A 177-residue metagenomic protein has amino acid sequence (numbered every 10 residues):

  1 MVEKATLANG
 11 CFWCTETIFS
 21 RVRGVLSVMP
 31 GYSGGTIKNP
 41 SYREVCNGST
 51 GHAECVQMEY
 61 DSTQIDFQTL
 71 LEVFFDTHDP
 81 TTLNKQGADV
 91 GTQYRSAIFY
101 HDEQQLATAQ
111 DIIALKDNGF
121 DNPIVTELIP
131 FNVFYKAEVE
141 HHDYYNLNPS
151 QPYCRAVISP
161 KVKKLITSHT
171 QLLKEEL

Functional and structural regions predicted by a protein language model:
M1-L177: Flexible coil/turn and secondary-structure edge motifs
